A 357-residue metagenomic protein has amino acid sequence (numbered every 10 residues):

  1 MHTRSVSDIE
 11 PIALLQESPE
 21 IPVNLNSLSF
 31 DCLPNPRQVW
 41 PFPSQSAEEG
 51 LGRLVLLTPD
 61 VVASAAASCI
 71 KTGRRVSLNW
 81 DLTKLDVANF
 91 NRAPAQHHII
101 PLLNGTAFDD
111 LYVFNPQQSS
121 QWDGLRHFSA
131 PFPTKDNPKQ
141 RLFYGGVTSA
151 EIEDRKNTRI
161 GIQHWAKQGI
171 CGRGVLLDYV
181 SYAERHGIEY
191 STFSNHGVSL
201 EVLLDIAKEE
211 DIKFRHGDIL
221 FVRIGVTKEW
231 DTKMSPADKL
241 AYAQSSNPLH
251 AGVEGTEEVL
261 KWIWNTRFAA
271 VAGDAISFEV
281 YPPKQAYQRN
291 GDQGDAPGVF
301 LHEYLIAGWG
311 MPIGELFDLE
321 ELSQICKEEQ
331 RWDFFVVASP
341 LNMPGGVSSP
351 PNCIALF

Functional and structural regions predicted by a protein language model:
H2-F357: Active-/binding-site microenvironments in catalytic and ligand-binding cores
